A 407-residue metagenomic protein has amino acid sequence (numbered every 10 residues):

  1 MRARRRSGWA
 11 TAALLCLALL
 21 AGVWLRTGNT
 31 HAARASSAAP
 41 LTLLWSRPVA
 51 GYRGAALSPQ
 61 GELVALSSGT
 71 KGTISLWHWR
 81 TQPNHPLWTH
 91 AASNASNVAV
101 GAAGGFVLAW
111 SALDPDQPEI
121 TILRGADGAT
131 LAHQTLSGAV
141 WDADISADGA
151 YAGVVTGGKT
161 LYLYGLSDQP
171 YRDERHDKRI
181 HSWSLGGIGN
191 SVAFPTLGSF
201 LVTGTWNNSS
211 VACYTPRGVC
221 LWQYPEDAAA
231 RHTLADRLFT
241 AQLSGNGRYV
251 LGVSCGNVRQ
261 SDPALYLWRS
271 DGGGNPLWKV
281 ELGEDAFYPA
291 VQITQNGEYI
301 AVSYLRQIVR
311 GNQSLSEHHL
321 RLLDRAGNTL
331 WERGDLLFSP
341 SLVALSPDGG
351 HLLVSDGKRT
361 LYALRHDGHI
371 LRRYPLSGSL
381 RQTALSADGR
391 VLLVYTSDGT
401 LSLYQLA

Functional and structural regions predicted by a protein language model:
A33-A50: A short helix->beta-strand "capping" segment at the edge of beta-propeller domains
T42-R47, P83-H90, A129-Q134, R172 (+5 more regions): A short beta-strand motif characteristic of beta-propeller blades
G51-A56, N94-V100, G138-I145, G187-A193 (+4 more regions): Repeated scaffold domains used in trafficking and secretory/extracellular systems, primarily beta-propellers
P59-Q60, A102-A103, A147-D148, T196-L197 (+4 more regions): Residue-level detector of Asp-centered blade-edge/turn motifs that repeat once per structural unit in beta-propeller
V64, F106-V107, A152, L201 (+4 more regions): Hydrophobic beta-strand positions that form the internal "hydrophobic ladder" of WD40/Gbeta-like beta-propeller blades
T70-G72, A112-D116, K159-T160, N207-S209 (+4 more regions): Short glycine/acidic-enriched loop and turn motifs that connect beta-strands
W79-Q82, R124-D127, L166-Q169, T215-V219 (+4 more regions): Short loop/turn segments that connect beta-strands within beta-propeller blades
G378-A407: Blade-level signature of beta-propeller repeat domains, shared across WD40, Kelch, NHL, RCC1 and BNR/Asp-box propellers
